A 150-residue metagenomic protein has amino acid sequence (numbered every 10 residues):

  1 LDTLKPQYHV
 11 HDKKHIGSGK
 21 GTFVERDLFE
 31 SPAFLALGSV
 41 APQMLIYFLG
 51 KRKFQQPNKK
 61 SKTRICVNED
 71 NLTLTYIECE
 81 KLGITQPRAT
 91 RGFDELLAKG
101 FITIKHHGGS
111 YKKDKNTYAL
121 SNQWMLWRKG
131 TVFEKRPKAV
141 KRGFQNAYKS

Functional and structural regions predicted by a protein language model:
L1-L74: Short recognition helix of helix-turn-helix/winged-helix DNA-binding domains
T3-K5, F54-L120, W124: Winged helix-turn-helix DNA-binding recognition segment
H15-G19, H106, R128, K141: Intrinsically disordered, low-complexity segments enriched in small/polar residues
G19-F23, D94, V132, Q145: Compositionally biased, intrinsically disordered low-complexity regions
E25, Q86-T90, K135, K141: Short, intrinsically disordered low-complexity segments
F48-G50, L96, Y148: A broadly tuned preference for mixed-charge, low-complexity surface segments
S121-S150: Short, amphipathic alpha-helical interaction segments positioned at domain boundaries
